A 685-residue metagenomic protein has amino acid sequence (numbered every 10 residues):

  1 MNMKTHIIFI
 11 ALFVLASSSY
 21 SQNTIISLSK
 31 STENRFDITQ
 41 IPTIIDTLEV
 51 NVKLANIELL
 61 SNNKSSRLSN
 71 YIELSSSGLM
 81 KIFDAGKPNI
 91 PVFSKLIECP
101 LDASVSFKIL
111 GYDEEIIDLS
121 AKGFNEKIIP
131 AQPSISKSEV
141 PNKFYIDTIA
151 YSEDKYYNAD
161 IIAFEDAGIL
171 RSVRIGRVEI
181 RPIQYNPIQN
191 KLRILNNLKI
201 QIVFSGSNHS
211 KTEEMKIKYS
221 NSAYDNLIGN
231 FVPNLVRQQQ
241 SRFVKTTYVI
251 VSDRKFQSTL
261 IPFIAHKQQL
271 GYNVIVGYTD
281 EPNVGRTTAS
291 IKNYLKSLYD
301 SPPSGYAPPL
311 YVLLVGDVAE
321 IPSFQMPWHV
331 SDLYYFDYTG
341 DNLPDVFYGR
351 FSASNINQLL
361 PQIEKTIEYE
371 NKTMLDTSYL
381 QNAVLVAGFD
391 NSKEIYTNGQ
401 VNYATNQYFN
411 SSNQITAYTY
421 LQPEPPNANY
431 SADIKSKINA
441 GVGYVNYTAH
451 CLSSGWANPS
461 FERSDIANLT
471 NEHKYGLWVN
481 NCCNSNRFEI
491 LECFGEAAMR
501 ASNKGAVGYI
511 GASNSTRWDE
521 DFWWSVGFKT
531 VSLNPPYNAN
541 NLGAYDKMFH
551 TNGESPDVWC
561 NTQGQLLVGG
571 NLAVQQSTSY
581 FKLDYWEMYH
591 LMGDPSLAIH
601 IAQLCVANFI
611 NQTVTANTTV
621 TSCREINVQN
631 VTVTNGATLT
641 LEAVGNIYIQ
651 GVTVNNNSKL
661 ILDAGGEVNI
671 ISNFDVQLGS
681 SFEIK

Functional and structural regions predicted by a protein language model:
M1-T24: Bacterial Sec-dependent N-terminal signal peptides
S21-D280, T287-Y311: Extracellular pro-sequences of secreted precursors
A131, S136-S138, D147-T148, A607-K685: Extracellular beta-helix/beta-solenoid repeat scaffolds
Y157-N158, I169-N186, K191-K199, S220-A404 (+7 more regions): Active-site-adjacent structural elements in enzyme catalytic domains
P233-F243, I601-V620: Low-complexity, Pro/Thr/Ser/Gly/Ala-rich linker/spacer regions in secreted, extracellular modular proteins
V276, A319, A387, R487-Q603: Active-site-proximal C-terminal subdomain of hydrolase catalytic domains
K296-W328, F389-D390, Y396-E492: Catalytic-core segments of thiol-dependent peptidases
D337-N371, S453-N540: Catalytic cores of nucleophile-dependent amide-cleaving enzymes
